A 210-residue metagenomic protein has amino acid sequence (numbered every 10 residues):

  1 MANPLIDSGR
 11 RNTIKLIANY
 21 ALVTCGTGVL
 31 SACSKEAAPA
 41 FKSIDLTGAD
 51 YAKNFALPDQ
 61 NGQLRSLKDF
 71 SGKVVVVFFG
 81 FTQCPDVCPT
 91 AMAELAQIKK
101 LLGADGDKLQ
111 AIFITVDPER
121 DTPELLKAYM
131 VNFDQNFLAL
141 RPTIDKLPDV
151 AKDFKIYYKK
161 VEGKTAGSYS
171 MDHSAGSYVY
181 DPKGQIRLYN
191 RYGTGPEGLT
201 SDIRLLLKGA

Functional and structural regions predicted by a protein language model:
M1-G28: N-terminal secretory signal peptides
S31-A32: C-terminal motif of bacterial Sec signal peptides marking the signal peptidase cleavage site
A37-L67, A93: N-terminal "domain-start" segment that seeds a small globular fold
D69-P85: Short active-site neighborhood of thiol/selenol oxidoreductases, capturing the structured segment around
V87-L102: Typically the conserved alpha-helix immediately C-terminal to a functionally engaged Cys/Sec in thioredoxin-like
Q110-R120, L138-I144: Thiol-based oxidoreductase modules, predominantly thioredoxin-like and allied folds used for disulfide exchange
K127-S174: Short, internal strand/loop/helix patches that form the active-site neighborhood or redox-interaction surface
A166-A210: Thiol-/selenol-based redox modules, centered on thioredoxin-like and closely related oxidoreductase domains
